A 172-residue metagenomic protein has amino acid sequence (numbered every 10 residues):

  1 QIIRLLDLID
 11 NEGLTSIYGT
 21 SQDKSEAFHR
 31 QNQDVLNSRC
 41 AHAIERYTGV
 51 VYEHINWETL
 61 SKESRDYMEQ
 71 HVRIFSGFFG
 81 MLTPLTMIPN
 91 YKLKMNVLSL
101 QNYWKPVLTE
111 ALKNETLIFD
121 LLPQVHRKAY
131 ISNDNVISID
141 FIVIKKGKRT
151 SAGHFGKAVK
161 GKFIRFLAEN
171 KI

Functional and structural regions predicted by a protein language model:
Q1-T59: Active-site helix-to-loop segments that bind/position phosphate- or nucleotide-bearing substrates and donors across
N56-I172: Internal, well-folded beta-alpha domain core
